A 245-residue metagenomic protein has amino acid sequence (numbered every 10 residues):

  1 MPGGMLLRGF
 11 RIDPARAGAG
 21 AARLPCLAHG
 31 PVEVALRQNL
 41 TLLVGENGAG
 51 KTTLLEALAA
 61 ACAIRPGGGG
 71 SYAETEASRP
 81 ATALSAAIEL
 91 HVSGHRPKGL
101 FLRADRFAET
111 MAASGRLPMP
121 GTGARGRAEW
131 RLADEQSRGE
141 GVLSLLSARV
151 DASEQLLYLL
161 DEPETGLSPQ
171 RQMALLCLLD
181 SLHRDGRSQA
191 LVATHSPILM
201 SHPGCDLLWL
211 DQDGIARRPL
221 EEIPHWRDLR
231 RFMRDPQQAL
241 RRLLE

Functional and structural regions predicted by a protein language model:
M1-P31: N-terminal pre-Walker A segment at the start of P-loop NTPase domains
P31-Q38, R149-S153, R184: Phosphate-binding P-loop
L40-L42, Q155-L159, Q189: Residue-level preference for the first positions of well-ordered beta-strands
L40-L42, T52-M119: ABC ATPase nucleotide-binding domain signature region
G45: The Walker A (P-loop) glycine that initiates the GxxxxGKT/S ATP-binding motif of P-loop NTPases
G48-A49: ATP-binding Walker
G99-F107, A113-S114, M119-D151, L157-A174: Conserved ABC ATPase signature
Q170-E245: C-terminal lobe/lid and adjacent interdomain/linker elements of RecA-like ASCE P-loop ATPase modules
